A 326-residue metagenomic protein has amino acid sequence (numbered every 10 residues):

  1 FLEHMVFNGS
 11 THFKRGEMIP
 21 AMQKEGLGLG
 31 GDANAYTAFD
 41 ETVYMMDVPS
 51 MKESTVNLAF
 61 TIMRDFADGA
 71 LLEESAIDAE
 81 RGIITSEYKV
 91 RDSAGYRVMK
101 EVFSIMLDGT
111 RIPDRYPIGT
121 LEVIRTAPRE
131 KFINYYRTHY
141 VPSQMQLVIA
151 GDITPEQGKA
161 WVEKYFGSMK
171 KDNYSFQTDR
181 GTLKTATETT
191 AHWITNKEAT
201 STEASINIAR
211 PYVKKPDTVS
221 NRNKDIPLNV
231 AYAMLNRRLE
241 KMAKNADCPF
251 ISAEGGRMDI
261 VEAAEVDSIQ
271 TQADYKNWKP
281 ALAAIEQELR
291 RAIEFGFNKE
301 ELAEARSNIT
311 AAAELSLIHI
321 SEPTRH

Functional and structural regions predicted by a protein language model:
F1-M18, I206, D217-L235: Active/ligand-binding-proximal structured segments within catalytic/core domains that scaffold catalytic residues
L2-V98, V123-Q144, T154-Q157, W161-K170 (+2 more regions): Active-site-adjacent, His/Asp/Glu-enriched structural segments that form or flank metal-binding and acid/base networks
L27-D32, N207, Y232-Q272: A structural supersecondary motif
Y44, S104-M145, P155, Q177-T182 (+3 more regions): Histidine-acidic residue clusters that define the catalytic metal-binding segment of zinc metallopeptidase domains
R81, R180-L183, S252-R257, E304-T310: A glycine-rich phosphate-binding loop feature that marks nucleotide/adenosyl-phosphate handling sites
G109, Q146-T202, S307, A311-S316: An aromatic/glycine/proline-enriched structural segment found at the starts of mature extracellular/organellar domains
F176-D179, P249, F295-E304: Flexible, glycine/charged-enriched surface loops at secondary-structure junctions
S316-H326: Residue-level detector of conserved catalytic or cofactor/ligand-binding positions in enzyme active sites
